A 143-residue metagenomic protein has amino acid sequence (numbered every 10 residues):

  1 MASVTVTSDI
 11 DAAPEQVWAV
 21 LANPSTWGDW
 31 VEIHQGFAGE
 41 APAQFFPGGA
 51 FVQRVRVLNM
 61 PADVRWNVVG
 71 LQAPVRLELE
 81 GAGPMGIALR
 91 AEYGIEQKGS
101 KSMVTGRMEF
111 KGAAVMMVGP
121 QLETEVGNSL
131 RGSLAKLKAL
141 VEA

Functional and structural regions predicted by a protein language model:
M1, P61, G86-A88: Short solvent-exposed loop/turn micro-motifs enriched in small/polar/acidic residues
M1-F46: Hydrophobic ligand-binding cavity/cleft-lining segments
V4-V6, F51, L89, V104: Structural detector for hydrophobic anchor residues on beta-strands
V6-S8, V64-G70, L89-Q97: Hydrophobic/aromatic beta-strand elements that line small-molecule binding cavities or substrate pockets in beta-rich
A38-P84, M103, G132-A143: Glycine-rich portal/gate segments that line the openings of hydrophobic small-molecule binding cavities
E80-G132, L137: Beta-strand/loop substructures that line and gate deep hydrophobic ligand-binding cavities in soluble
